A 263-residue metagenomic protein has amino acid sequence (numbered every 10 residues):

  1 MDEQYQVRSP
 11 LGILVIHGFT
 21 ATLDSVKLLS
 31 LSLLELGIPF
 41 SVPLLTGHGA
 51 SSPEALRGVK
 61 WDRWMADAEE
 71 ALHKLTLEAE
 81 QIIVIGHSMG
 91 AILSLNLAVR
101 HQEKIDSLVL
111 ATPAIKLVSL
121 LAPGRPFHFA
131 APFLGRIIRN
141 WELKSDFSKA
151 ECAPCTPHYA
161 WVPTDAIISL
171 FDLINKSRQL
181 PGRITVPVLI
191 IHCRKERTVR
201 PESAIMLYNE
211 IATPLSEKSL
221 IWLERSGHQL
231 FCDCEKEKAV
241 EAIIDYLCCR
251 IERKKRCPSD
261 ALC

Functional and structural regions predicted by a protein language model:
T20-S30: The serine-hydrolase catalytic nucleophile loop
L34-P53: Conserved alpha/beta-hydrolase
G86-G90, S94: Gly/Ala-rich beta-loop-alpha elbow adjacent to hydrolase catalytic centers
V109-S119: Active-site nucleophile loop of the alpha/beta-hydrolase fold
P163-L180, V186: Active-site nucleophile elbow and catalytic-triad environment of alpha/beta-hydrolase enzymes
I184, I190-H192, E196: Short beta-strand/loop motif that positions the catalytic acidic residue of the alpha/beta-hydrolase fold
A204-I205, N209-Q229: Catalytic histidine neighborhood in serine/cysteine hydrolases with alpha/beta-hydrolase-type architecture
E224-C263: Catalytic active-site module of serine/aspartate enzymes centered on a nucleophile-bearing elbow/loop
